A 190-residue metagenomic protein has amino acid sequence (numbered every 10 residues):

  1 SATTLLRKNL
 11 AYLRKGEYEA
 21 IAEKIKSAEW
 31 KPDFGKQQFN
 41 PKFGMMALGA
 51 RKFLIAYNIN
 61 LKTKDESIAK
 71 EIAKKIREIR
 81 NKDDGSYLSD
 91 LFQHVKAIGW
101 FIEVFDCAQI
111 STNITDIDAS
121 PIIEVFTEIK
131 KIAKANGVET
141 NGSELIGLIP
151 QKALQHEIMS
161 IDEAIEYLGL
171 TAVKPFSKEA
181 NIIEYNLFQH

Functional and structural regions predicted by a protein language model:
S1-H190: Long, contiguous binding/interaction regions
